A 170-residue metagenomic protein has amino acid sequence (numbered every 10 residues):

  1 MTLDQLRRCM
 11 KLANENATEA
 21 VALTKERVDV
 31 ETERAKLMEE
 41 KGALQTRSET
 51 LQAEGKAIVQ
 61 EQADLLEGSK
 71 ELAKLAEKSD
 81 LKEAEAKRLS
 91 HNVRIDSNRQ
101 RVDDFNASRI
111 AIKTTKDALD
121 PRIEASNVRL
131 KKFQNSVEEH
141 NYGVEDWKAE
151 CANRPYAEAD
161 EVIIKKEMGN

Functional and structural regions predicted by a protein language model:
M1-K74, L81, M168-N170: Immediate post-signal-peptide N-terminus of mature secreted/exported proteins
T2, K82-K87, G143, A157: General structural signal for secondary-structure boundaries
Q5-V30, R34, R101-N170: C-terminal amphipathic alpha-helix
G55-K113, L119, S126, W147: Long, amphipathic, heptad-repeat alpha-helical coiled-coil stalk/linker regions
